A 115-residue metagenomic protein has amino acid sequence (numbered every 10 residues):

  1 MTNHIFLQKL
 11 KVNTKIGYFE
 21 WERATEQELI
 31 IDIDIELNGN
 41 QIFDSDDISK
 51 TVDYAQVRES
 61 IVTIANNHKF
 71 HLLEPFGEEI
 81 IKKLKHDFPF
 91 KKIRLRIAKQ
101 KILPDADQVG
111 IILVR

Functional and structural regions predicted by a protein language model:
M1-R115: N-terminal, polar/charged subdomain of small-to-medium soluble alpha/beta proteins
